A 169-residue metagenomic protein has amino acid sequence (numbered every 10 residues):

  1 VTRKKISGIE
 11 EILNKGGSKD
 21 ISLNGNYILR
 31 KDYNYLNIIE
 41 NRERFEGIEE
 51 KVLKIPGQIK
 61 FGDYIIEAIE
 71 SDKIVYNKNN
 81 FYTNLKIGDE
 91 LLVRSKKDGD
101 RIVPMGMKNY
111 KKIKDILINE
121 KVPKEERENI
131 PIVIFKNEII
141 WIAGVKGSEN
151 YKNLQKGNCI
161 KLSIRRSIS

Functional and structural regions predicted by a protein language model:
V1-S169: AMP-forming adenylation/ATP pyrophosphatase catalytic core
